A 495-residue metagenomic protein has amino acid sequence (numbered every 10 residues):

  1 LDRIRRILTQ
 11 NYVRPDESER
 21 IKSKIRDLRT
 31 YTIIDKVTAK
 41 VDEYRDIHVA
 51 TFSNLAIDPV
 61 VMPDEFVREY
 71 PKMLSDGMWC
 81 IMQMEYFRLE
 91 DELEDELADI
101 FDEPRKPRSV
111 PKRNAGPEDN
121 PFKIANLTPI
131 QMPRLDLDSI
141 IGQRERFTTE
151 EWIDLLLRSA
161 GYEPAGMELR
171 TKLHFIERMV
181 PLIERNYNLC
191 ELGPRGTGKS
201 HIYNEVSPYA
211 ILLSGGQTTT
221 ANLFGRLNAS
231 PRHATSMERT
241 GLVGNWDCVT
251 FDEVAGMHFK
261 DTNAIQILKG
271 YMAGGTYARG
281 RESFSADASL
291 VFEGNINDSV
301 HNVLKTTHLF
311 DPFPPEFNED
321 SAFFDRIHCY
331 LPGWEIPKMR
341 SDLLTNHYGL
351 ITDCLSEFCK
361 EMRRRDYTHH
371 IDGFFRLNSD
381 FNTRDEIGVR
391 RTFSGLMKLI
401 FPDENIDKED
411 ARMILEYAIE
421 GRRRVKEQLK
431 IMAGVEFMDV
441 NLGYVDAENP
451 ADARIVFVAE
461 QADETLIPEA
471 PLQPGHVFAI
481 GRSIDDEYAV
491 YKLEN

Functional and structural regions predicted by a protein language model:
L1-A160: Extended, charged/polar low-complexity intrinsically disordered regions
D16, R20, T32, F147 (+7 more regions): Charged, alpha-helix-enriched surfaces in structured cytosolic catalytic cores of large nucleotide-utilizing machines
E163-N302, T307-D311, D325, A447-E460: Conserved ASCE/P-loop NTPase catalytic core
E205-S207, D353-E357, I419-E427: Eukaryote-specific, cytoplasm-facing alpha-helical/coiled-coil scaffolding segments in long proteins
S283-L290, N295-I400: Phosphate-sensing "switch" segment of ASCE/P-loop ATPases
S341-L343, H369-Y444: C-terminal helical "lid" subdomain and adjoining coupling/linker elements of P-loop NTPases
V435-D439, G443-V477, D486: Terminal-proximal interaction/regulatory segments of ATP-powered molecular machines
R482-N495: Basic/aromatic-rich interaction segments and small domains that mediate binding to polyanionic partners
